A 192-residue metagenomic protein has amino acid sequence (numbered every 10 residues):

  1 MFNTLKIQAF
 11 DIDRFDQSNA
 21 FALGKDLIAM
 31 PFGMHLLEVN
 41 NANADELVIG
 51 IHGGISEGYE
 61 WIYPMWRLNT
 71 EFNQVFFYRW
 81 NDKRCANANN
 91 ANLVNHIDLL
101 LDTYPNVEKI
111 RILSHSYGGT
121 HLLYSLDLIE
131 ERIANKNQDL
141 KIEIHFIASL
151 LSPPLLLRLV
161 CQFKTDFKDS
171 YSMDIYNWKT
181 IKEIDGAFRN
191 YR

Functional and structural regions predicted by a protein language model:
F2-E108: Active-site catalytic motif of lipid deacylating hydrolases and related acyltransferases
G58-E60, D185-F188: Short, solvent-exposed loop/turn elements at domain surfaces
V75-K83, N87-G186: Serine-dependent carboxylesterase/thioesterase catalytic core of lipase-like alpha/beta-hydrolase/SGNH enzymes
N190-R192: Von Willebrand factor A/integrin I-like adhesion domains
